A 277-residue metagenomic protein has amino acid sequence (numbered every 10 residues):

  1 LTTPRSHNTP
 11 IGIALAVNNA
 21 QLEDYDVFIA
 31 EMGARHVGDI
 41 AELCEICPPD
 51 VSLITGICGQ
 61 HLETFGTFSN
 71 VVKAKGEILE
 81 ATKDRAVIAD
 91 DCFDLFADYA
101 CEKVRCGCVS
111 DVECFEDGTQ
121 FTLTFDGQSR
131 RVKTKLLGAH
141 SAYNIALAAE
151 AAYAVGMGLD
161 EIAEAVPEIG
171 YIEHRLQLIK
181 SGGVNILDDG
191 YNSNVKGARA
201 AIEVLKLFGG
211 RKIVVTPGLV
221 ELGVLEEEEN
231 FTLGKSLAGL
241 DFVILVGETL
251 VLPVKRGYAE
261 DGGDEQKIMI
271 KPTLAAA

Functional and structural regions predicted by a protein language model:
L1-D90, L95-Y99: Phosphate-binding loop of NTP-binding sites
I13-V17, I145-V155, A201, L205: Buried hydrophobic packing segments
A14, I40, F65-F68, I145 (+2 more regions): Conserved strand-to-helix beginnings and helix N-cap segments that scaffold or border functional pockets
F28, I186, V214-V215: Residue-level marker for buried hydrophobic side chains located in beta-strands that build the well-ordered beta-sheet
L53-I186, G210-R211, G234-F242, V251-I268: Acidic, Mg2+-coordinating active-site environments of NTP-dependent enzymes
V71, S193-K255: AMP-binding/adenylate-forming catalytic core of the ANL superfamily
I270-A277: Short, intrinsically disordered, charge-balanced linker/junction segments flanking boundaries in proteins
